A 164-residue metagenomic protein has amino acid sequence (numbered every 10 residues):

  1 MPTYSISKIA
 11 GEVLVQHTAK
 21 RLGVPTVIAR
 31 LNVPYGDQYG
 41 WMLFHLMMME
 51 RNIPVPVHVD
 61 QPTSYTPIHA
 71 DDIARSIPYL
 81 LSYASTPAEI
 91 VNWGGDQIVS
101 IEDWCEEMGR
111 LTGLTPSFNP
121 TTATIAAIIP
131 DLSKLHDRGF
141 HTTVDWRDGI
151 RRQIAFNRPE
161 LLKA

Functional and structural regions predicted by a protein language model:
M1-T3: Active-site loop-to-helix junction immediately N-terminal to the catalytic Tyr of the SDR YXXXK motif in Rossmann-fold
S7: Active-site helix of classical SDR
A10: Active-site His/Glu-centered metal-binding helix of metallohydrolases
V13-Y65, A70, M108: NAD(P)-dependent short-chain dehydrogenase/reductase
Y35-G40, P62-R75, I90-M108, V144 (+1 more regions): Substrate-binding strand-loop-helix patch in Rossmann-like NAD(P)-dependent oxidoreductase/epimerase domains
M48-N52, L80-A84, R152, F156-E160: Generic structural signal for alpha-helix termini and adjacent loop/cap motifs
A70, S100-E106, P120-R152, L161-A164: Conserved C-terminal active-site "lid" loop/helix of NAD(P)H-dependent oxidoreductases that clamps the redox cofactor
S76-A123, D131: Mid/C-terminal beta-alpha module of Rossmann-like enzyme folds, strongest in SDR-family dehydrogenases/epimerases
